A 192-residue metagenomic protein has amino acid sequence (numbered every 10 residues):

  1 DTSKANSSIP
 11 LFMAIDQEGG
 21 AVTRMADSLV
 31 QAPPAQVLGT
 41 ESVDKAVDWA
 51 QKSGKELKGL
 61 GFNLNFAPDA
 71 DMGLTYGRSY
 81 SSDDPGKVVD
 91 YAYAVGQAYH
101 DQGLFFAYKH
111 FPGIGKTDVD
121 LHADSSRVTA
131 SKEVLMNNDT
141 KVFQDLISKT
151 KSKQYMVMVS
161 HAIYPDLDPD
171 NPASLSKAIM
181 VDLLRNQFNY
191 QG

Functional and structural regions predicted by a protein language model:
D1-V88, H110, G115-T129, S160-A173: Enzymes and membrane/adaptor proteins characterized by extended Gly/Ser/Thr/Asp/Glu-rich, aromatic-dotted
K4, K87-G192: Second-shell residues forming the walls of enzyme active-site clefts
